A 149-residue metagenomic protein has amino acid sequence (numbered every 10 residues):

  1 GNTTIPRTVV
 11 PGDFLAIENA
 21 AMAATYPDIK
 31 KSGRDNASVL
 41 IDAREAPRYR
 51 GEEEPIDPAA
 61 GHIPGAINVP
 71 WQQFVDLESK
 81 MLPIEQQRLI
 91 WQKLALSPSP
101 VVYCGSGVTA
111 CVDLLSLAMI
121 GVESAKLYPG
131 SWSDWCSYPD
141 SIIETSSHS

Functional and structural regions predicted by a protein language model:
G1-V39, A43-S149: Rhodanese-like catalytic fold shared by cysteine-dependent sulfurtransferases and DSP/PTP-type phosphatases
